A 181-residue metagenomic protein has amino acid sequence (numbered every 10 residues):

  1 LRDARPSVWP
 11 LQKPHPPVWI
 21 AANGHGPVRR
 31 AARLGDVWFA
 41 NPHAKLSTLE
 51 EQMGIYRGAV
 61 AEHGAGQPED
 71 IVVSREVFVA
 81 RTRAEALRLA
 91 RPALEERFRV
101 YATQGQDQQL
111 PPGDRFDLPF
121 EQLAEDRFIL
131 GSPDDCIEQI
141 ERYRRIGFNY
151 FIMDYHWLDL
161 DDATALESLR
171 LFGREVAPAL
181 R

Functional and structural regions predicted by a protein language model:
L1-R181: Active-site-adjacent structural elements that line small-molecule/cofactor binding pockets in enzymes
